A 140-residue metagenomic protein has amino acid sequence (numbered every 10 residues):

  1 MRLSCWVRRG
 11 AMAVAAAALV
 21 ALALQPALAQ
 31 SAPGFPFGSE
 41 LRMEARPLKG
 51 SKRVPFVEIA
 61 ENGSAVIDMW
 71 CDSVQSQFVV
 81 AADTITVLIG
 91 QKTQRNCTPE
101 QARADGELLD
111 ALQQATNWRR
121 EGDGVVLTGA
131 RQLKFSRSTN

Functional and structural regions predicted by a protein language model:
R2-A13, A21-N140: Lipid interaction determinants
